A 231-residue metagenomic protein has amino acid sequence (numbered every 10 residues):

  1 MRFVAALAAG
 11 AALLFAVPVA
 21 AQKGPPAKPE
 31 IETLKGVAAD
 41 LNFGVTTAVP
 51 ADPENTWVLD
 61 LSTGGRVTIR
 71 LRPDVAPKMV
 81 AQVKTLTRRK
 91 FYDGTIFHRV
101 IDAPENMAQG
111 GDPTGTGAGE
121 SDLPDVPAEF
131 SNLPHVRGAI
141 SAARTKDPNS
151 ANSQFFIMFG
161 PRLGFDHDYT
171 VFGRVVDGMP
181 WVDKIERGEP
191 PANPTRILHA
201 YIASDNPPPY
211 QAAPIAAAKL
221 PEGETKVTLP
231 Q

Functional and structural regions predicted by a protein language model:
A5-A16: Bacterial N-terminal signal peptides
P18-Q231: Cyclophilin-like peptidyl-prolyl cis-trans isomerases
